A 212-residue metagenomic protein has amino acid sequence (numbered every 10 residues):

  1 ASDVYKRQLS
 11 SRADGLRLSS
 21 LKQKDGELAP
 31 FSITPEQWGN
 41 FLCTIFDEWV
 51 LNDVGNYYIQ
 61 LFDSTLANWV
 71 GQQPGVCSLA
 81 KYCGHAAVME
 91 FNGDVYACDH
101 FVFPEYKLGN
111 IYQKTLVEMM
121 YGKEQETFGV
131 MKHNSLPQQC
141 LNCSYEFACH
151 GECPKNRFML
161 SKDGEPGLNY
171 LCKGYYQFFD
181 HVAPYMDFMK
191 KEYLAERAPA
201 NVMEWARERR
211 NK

Functional and structural regions predicted by a protein language model:
S2, K6-Y82, V88, V102-I111: Radical SAM enzyme [4Fe-4S]-AdoMet core and its adjacent flexible, acidic and glycine-rich loops/tails across
N56, G71-Q73, S161-P166, M189-R197: Short loop/turn hinge sites at secondary-structure boundaries
P74, V102-Y145: Membrane-interface junctions of multi-pass transporters
F91: A cytosolic small-molecule/anion-sensing beta-strand core signal
N134-H181: Cysteine-cluster motifs in flexible loop/terminal segments that predominantly coordinate metals
G167-K212: Short Fe-S-cluster ligation motifs
